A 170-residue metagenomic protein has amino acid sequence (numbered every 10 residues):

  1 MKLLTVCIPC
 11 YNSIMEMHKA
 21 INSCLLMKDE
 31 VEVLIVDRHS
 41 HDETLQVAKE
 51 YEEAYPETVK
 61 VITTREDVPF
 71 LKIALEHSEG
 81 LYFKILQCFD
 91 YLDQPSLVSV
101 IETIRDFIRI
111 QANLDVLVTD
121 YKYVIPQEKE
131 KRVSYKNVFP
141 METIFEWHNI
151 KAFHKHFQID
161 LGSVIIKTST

Functional and structural regions predicted by a protein language model:
M1-S23: N-proximal low-complexity "stem/linker" segments adjacent to membrane-targeting elements
N22-V31: Short, acidic, metal-binding catalytic loop of nucleotide-sugar glycosyltransferases
C24, R38-H39, R65: Conserved short acidic donor-positioning loop in nucleotide-sugar-dependent glycosyltransferases
D37-Q46: A conserved acidic beta->alpha catalytic loop
L45-H77: Conserved donor nucleotide-binding strand/loop of the catalytic core
R65-K72, E76, D93, L97-T170: Flexible acidic/His/Gly-enriched loops in nucleotide-sugar-dependent glycosyltransferase catalytic domains
F83: Short aromatic/hydrophobic "clamp" motif used to bind/position activated sugar donors
Q87-Y91: The conserved acidic donor/metal-binding loop of glycosyltransferases
